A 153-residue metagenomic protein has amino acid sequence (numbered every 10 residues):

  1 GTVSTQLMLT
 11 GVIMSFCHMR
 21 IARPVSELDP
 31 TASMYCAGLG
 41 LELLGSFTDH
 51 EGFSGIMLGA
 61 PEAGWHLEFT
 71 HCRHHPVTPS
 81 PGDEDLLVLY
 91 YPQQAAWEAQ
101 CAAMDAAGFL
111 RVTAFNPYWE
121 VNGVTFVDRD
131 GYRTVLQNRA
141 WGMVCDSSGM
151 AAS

Functional and structural regions predicted by a protein language model:
T2-M8: Extreme N-terminal basic, low-complexity initiation segments that serve as generic localization/processing leaders
L9-M14, R20, S46, C101-S153: Vicinal oxygen chelate
G11-V12, Y35, V77-P81, A106: A short alpha-helix capping/helix-coil boundary motif
C17-S26, I56-P61, P76-M104, N122-V127: Vicinal oxygen chelate
R23-W65: Core segments of cupin and vicinal oxygen chelate
D49, C72, Q93-Q94, P117-W119: Short beta->alpha connector loops
E62-L67, D130-T134: Short, charged/polar, Gly/Pro-enriched secondary-structure boundary elements
T70-H74, R139-W141: Acetyl-CoA-dependent GNAT
